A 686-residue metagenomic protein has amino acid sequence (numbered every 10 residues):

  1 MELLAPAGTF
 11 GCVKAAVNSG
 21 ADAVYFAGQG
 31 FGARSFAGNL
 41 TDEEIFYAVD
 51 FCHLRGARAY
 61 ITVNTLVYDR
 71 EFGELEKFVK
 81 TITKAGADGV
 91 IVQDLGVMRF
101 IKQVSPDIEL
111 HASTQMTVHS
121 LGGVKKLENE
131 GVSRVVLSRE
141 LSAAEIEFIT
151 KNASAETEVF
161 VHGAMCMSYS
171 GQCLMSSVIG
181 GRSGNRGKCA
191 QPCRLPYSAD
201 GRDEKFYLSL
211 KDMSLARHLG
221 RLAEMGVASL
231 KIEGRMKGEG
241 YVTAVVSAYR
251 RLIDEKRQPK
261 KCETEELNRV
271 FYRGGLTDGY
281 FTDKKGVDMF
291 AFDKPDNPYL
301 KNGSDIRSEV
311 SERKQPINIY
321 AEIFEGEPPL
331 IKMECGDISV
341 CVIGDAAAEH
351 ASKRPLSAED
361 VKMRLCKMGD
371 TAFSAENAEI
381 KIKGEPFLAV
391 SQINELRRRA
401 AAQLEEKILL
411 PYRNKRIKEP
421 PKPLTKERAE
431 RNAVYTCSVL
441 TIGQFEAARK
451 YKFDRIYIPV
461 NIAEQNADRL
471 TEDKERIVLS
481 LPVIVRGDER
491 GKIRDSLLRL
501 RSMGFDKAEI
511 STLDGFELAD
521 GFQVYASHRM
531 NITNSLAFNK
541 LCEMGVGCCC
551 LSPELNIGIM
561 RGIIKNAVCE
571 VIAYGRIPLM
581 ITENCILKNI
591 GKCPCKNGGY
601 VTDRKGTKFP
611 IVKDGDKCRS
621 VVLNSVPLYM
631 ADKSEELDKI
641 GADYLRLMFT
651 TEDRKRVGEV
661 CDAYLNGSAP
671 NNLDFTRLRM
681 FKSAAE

Functional and structural regions predicted by a protein language model:
M1-S19, A23-R34, A48-V49, R55-T83 (+5 more regions): Surface-exposed amphipathic alpha-helical tracts and adjacent flexible/coil segments at the periphery of soluble enzymes
A37: A short acidic, glycine-rich active-site loop that binds or catalyzes chemistry on phosphate/adenosine moieties
L40-E44: Glycine/small-residue-rich interface belts in oligomeric ring/scaffold proteins and their assembly partners
M116: Conserved catalytic-core segments of large NTP-driven translation/proteostasis enzymes
